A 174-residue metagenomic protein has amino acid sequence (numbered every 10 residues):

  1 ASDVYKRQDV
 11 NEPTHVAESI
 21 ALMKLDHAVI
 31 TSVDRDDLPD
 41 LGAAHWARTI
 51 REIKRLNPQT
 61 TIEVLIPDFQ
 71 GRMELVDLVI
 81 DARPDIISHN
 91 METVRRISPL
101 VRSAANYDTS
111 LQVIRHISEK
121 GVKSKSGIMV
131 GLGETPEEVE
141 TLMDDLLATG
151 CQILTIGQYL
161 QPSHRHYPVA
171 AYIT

Functional and structural regions predicted by a protein language model:
A1-Y5: Short, small-residue-biased leader/transition segments that mark boundaries at the very start of proteins
K6-T14, E18-M23, H27, T31-D36: Extended interfacial segments that mediate partner engagement and assembly in macromolecular machines
T14-K24, R48-T60, E74, D81-A82 (+1 more regions): Auxiliary Fe-S-binding modules of radical SAM enzymes
A28-A47, E134-E138: Conserved glycine-rich "GG(E/T)P / GGGxP" loop and the immediately following alpha-helix in the radical SAM core
S32-P39, I97-S98, R102, Q161-R165: Glycine-rich, proline-tolerant flexible connector loops at the mouths of alpha/beta enzymes
V33-R35, L65-G71, E92-V94, G127-G133 (+1 more regions): Active-site beta-loop-alpha junctions enriched in small/polar residues
L41-A44, R72-I80: Distinct, well-ordered alpha-helical segments
